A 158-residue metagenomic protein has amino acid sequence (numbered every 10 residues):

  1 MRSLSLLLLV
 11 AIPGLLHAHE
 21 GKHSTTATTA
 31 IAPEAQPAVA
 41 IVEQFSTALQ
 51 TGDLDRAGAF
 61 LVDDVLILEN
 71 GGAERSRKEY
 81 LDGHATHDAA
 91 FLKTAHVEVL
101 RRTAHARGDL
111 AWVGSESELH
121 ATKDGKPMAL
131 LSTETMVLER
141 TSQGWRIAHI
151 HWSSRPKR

Functional and structural regions predicted by a protein language model:
S5-G14: Bacterial N-terminal signal peptides
A18-D63, E79: Short, low-complexity N-terminal intrinsically disordered segments enriched in polar/charged residues
H19-H23, L131-R158: Short beta-strand edge/turn micro-motifs at domain boundaries
P33, L54-A106, M128: A solvent-exposed, acidic/Ser-Thr-rich amphipathic alpha-helical stretch
D64, S115-A121: Generic short beta-strand segments
Y80, E98-A104, S117-L119, T133-E139: Hydrophobic/aromatic beta-strand elements that line small-molecule binding cavities or substrate pockets in beta-rich
A90-L92, H120-A129, P156: Short, cysteine-centered beta-strand-loop-beta hairpins and adjacent loop/turn segments enriched in charged/polar
A104-A111, K126, L138-R146: A short, structured loop/turn motif at beta-sheet edges
